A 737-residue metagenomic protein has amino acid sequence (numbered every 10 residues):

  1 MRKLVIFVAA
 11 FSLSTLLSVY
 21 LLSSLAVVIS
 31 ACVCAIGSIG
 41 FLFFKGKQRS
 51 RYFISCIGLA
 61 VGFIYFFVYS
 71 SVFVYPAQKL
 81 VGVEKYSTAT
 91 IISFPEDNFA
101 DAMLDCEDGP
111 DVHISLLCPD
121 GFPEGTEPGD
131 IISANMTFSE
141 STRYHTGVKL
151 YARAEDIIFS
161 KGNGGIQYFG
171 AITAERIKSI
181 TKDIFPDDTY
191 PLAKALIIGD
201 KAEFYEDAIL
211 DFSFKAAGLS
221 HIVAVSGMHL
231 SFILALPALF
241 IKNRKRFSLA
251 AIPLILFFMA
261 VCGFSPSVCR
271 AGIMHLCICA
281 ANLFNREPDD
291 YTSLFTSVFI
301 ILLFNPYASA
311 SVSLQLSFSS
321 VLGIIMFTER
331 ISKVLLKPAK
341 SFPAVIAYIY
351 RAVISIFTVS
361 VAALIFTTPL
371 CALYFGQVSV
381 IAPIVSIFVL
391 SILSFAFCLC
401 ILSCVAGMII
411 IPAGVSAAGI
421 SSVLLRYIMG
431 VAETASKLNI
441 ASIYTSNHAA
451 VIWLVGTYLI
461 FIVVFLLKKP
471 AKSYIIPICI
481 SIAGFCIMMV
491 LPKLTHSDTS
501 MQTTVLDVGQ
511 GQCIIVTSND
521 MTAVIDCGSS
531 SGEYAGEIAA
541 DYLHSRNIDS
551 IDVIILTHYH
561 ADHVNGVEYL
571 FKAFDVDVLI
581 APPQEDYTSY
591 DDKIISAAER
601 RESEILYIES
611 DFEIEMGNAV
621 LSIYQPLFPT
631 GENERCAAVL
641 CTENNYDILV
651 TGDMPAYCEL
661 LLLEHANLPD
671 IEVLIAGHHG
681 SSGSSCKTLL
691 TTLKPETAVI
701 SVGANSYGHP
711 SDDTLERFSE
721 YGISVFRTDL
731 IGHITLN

Functional and structural regions predicted by a protein language model:
M1-K79, V148-L150, R270, L466: N-terminal leader/targeting segments
R2, S14, I36, D207 (+6 more regions): Hydrophobic alpha-helical transmembrane segments in multi-pass membrane proteins
G62-H221, E537-D541, S550, Q584-D586 (+1 more regions): Membrane-interface helix/helix-cap signal primarily in integral membrane proteins
Y151-M274, C279-A280, V553, V578 (+4 more regions): Aromatic-rich juxtamembrane segments at the membrane interface
P306-A310, E433-V553, E599-V673, L730-N737: Core dinuclear metal-dependent hydrolase active-site scaffold
V345, A372-F388, C400-T457: Membrane-interface amphipathic/re-entrant loop segments adjacent to transmembrane helices in multi-pass membrane
I551-D562, Q584, L674-H678: Metallo-beta-lactamase
V578, E659-H733: Cap/insert and terminal regions of metallo-dependent hydrolase folds
